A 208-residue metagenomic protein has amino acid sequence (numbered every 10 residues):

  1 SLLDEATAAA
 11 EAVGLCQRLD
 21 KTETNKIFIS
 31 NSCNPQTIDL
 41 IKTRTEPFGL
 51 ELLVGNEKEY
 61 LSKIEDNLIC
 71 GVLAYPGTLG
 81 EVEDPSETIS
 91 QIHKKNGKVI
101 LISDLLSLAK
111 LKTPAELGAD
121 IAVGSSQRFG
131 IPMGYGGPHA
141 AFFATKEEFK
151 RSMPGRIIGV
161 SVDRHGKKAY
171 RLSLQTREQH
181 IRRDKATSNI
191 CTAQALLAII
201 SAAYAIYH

Functional and structural regions predicted by a protein language model:
S1-L3: N-terminal export/assembly segments and adjacent metallocofactor-ligating motifs of anaerobic energy-metabolism
T7-L19, E23-H165: Conserved PLP-enzyme active-site core in the AAT-like
F129-H208: Active-site C-terminal subdomain of aminotransferase-like
